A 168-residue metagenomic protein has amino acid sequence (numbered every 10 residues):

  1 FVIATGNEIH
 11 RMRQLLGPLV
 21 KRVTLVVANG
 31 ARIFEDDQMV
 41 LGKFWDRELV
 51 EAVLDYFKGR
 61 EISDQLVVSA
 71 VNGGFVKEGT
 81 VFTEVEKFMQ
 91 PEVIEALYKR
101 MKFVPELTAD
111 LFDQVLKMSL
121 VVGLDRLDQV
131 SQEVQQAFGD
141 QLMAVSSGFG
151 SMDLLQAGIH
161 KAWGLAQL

Functional and structural regions predicted by a protein language model:
V2-Q90: Active-site phosphate-binding/coordination module
D64-L168: Conserved acidic, metal-coordinating active-site core of Asp-based, Mg2+-dependent phosphoryl-transfer enzymes
